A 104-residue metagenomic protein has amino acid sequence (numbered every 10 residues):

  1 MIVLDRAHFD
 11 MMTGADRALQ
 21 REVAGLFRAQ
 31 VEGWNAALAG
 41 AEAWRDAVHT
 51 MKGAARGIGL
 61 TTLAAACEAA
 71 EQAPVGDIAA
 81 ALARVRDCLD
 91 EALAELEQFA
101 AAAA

Functional and structural regions predicted by a protein language model:
M1-A7, T13, A18-N35, A54-A66 (+1 more regions): Amphipathic, coiled-coil-like alpha-helical segments
G33-R45: Helix-loop segments that flank and shape redox-cofactor active sites
M51: An anion-binding catalytic pocket shared by soluble metabolic enzymes
